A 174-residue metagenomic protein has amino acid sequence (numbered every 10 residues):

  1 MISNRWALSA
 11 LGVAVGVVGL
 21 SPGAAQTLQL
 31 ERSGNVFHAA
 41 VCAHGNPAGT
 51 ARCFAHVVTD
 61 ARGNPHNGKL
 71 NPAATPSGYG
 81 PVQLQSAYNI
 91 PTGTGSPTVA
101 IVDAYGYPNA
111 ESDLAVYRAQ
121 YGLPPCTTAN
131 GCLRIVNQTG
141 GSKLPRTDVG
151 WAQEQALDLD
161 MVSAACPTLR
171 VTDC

Functional and structural regions predicted by a protein language model:
M1-A10: Bacterial N-terminal signal peptides that target proteins for export
N4, G19-L20: Intrinsic disorder/low-complexity segments, especially N-terminal tails and targeting/processing regions
S9-G19: Bacterial N-terminal signal peptides
A24-C174: Substrate-binding/charge-relay-adjacent region of secreted/lumenal peptidase catalytic domains
